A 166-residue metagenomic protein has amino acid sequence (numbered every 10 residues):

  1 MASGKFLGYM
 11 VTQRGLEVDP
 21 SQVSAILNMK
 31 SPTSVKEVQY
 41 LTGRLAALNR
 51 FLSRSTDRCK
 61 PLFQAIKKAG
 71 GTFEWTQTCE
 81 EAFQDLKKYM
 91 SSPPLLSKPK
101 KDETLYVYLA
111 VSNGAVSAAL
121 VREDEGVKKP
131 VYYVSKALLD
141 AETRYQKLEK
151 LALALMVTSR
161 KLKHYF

Functional and structural regions predicted by a protein language model:
M1-E103: C-terminal reverse transcriptase regions that engage the nucleic-acid substrate
F6, T104, A115, K129-P130: Conserved catalytic motifs of the protein kinase core domain
S21, V121-E123, K136: Structured beta-strand/turn binding interfaces of compact recognition modules in eukaryotic regulators
L45-L48, L148-F166: Metal-dependent nuclease catalytic cores in nucleic-acid-processing enzymes, especially RNase H-like/related
E103-V111: Two-metal-ion RNase H-like nuclease active-site motif
S112-R122: Acidic, metal-ligating active-site segments
R122-K129, K161-F166: Secondary-structure transition/capping motifs at alpha-helix termini and the adjoining loop/turn into the next element
G126-L153, V157: A short, polar/acidic, helix/strand-boundary loop motif
